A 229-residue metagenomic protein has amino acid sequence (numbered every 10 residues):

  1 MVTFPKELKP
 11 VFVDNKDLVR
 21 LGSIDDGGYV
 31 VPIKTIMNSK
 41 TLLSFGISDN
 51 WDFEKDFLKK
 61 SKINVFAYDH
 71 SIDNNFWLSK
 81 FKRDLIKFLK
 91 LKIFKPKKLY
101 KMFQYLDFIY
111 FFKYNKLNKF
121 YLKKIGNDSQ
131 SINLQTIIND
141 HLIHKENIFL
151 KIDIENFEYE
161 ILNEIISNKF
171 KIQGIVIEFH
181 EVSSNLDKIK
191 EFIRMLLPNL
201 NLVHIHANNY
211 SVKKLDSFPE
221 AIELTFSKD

Functional and structural regions predicted by a protein language model:
M1-E7, K98, N115, L122 (+1 more regions): Contiguous N-terminal and early-domain "leader" segments and peripheral loops that mark the onset or edge of a domain
M1-S23: Rossmann-like AdoMet
V2-E7, D25-G28, I137, N185-K190: A broad, low-specificity signal for short, low-complexity segments enriched in glycine/proline and polar/charged
P10-V11, V31-N38, D140-I143: Glycine-rich helix-loop-beta junction characteristic of Rossmann-like nucleotide cofactor-binding loops
V13-R20, K92-M102, I152-I161, D187-K188: Phosphate-binding glycine-rich loops and adjacent basic patches that engage nucleotide phosphates, nucleic-acid
L18-S131, E181: SAM cofactor-binding core of SAM-dependent methyltransferases, primarily the Rossmann-like beta-alpha-beta module
T41-L43, F53-F66, S79, I137-I152 (+1 more regions): Conserved acidic-Pro-Pro-aromatic motif
N127-H141: Core dinuclear metal-dependent hydrolase active-site scaffold
